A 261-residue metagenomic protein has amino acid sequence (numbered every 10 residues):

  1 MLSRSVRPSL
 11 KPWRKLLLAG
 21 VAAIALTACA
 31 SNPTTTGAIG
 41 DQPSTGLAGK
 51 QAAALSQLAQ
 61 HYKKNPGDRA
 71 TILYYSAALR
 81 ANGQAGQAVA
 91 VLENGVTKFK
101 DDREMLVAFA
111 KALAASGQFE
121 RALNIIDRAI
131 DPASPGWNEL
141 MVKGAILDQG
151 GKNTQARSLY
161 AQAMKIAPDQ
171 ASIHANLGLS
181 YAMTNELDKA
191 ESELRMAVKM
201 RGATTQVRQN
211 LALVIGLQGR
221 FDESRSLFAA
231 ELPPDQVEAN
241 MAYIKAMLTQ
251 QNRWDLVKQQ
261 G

Functional and structural regions predicted by a protein language model:
L2, A22-N82, G86, A90 (+1 more regions): N-terminal leader/linker segments that initiate helical-solenoid repeat arrays
T34, T205, L211-G261: Terminal, low-structured helical/coil segments at or just beyond the last alpha-helical repeat
R69-A70, R103-E104, P135-N138, N153 (+3 more regions): Helix-start (N-cap) detector for alpha-helical repeat units in TPR-like alpha-solenoids, especially tetratricopeptide
Y74, A108, M141-V142, N176 (+1 more regions): Canonical tetratricopeptide repeat
